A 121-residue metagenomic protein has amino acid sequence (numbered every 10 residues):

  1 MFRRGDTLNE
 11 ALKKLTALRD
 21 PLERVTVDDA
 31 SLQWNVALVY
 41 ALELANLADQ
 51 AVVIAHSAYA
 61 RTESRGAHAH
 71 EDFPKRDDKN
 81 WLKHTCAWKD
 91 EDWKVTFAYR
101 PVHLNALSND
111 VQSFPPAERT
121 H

Functional and structural regions predicted by a protein language model:
M1-H121: Glycine- and aromatic-enriched mobile tails/lids
